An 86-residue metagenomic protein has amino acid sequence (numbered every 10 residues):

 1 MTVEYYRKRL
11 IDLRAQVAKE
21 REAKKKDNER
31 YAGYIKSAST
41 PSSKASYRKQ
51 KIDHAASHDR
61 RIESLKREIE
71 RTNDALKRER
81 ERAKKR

Functional and structural regions predicted by a protein language model:
M1-K25, S57-R60: Short, charge/polar-rich alpha-helical segments
T2, Y6-R9, K36, S43 (+3 more regions): Surface positions of alpha-helical coiled-coils, especially the charged/polar e/g heptad sites that form inter-helical
T2, Y6-R9, R61-R86: Long amphipathic alpha-helical coiled-coil segments
K8, D12, K19, E29 (+3 more regions): Charged/polar, solvent-exposed surface patches and flexible loops
L13-R14, S39-S42, A55, K66: Amphipathic alpha-helical interaction segments
Q16-K49: Extended alpha-helical coiled-coil "stalk/arm" regions that act as elongated linkers or oligomerization scaffolds
